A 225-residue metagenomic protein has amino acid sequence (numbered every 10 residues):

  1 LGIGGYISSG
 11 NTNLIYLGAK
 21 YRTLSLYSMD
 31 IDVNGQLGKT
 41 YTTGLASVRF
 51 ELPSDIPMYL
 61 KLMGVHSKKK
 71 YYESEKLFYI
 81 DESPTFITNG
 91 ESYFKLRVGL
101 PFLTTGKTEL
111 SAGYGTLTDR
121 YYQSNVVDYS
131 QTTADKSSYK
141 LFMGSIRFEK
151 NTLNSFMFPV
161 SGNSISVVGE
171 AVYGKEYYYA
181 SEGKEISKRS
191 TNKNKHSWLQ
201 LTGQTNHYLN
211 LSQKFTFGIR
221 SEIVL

Functional and structural regions predicted by a protein language model:
L1-L153, M157: Gram-negative/organellar outer-membrane beta-barrel architecture
G5, L141-L225: C-terminal outer-membrane beta-barrel translocator/porin domains of Gram-negative envelope proteins and their
